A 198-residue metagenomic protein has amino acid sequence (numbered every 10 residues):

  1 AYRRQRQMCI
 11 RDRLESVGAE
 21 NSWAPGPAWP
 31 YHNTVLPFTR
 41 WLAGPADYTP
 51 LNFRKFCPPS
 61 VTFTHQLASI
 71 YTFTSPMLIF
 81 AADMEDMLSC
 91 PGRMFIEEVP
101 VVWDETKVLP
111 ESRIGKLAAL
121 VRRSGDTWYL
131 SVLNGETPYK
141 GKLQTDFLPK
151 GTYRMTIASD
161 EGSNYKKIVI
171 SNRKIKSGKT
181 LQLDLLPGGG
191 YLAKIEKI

Functional and structural regions predicted by a protein language model:
A1-I10: Single conserved hydrophobic/aromatic residue that forms the stacking wall/gate of nucleotide- or nucleobase-binding
R11-A24: Acidic, His- and aromatic-enriched active-site or binding-groove loops in soluble protein domains that engage sugars
H32-D86: Catalytic grooves of carbohydrate-active enzymes
F73, R113-K150, Y191-K194: Carbohydrate-binding surface patches
A82-Y129, L133-G135, E161-K167: Glycan-recognition and catalytic regions of carbohydrate-active enzymes
F147-E161: Solvent-exposed beta-hairpin/edge-strand motifs
I157-G178: Solvent-exposed beta-strand/loop surfaces of large extracellular or lumenal domains
N172-I198: C-terminal beta-strand-rich structural cap/linker in extracellular carbohydrate-active enzymes
